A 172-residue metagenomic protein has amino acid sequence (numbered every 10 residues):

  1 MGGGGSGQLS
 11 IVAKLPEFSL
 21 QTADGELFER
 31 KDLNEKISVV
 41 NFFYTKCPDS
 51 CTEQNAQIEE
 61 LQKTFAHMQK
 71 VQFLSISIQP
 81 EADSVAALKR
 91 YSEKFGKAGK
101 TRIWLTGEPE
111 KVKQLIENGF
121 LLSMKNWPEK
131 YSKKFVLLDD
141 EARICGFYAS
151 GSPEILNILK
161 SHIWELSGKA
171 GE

Functional and structural regions predicted by a protein language model:
M1-Q21, L166-E172: N-terminal targeting signals for export/organelle localization
L15-P16, S38, S132-K134: Short loop/turn microsegments at loop-to-beta-strand junctions
F28-E53, Q57-I58, L74: Short active-site neighborhood of thiol/selenol oxidoreductases, capturing the structured segment around
T64-K70, G96-A98: Short helix-capping segments at alpha-helix termini
K70-D83, K100-V112: Thiol-based oxidoreductase modules, predominantly thioredoxin-like and allied folds used for disulfide exchange
K89-K133: Short, internal strand/loop/helix patches that form the active-site neighborhood or redox-interaction surface
N126-E172: Thiol-/selenol-based redox modules, centered on thioredoxin-like and closely related oxidoreductase domains
